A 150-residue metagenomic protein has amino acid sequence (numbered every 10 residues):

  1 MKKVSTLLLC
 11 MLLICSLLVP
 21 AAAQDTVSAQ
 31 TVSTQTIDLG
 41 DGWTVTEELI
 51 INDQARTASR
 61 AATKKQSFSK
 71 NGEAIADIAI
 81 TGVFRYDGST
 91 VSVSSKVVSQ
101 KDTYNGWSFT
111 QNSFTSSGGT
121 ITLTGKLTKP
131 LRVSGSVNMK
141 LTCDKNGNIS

Functional and structural regions predicted by a protein language model:
M1-G72: N-terminal prepro-regions of secreted/extracellular proteins
D53-S150: Mature secreted bioactive peptide module from preproproteins
